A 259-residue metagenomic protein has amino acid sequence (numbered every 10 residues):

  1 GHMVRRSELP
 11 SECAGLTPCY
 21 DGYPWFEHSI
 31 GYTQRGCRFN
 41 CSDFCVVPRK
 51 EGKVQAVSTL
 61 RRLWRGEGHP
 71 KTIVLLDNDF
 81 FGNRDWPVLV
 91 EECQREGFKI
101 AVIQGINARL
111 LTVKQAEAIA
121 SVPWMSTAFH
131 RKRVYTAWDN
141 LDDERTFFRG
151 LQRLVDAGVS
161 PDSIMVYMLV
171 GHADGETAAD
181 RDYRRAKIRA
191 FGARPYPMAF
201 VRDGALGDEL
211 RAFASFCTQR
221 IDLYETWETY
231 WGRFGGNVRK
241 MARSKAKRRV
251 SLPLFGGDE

Functional and structural regions predicted by a protein language model:
G1-M3, V46-G150, P161-G171, R194-M198: Core AdoMet radical
G1-S29: Glycine-rich beta-alpha loop elements in corrinoid/cobalamin-binding modules across cobalamin-dependent enzymes
V4-E8, F39-S42, G52-K53, G82-R84 (+2 more regions): Short catalytic/ligand-binding loop motif for oxyanion handling, primarily in non-cytosolic enzymes, centered on
L9, V88-C93, Q115-S121, D180-K187 (+1 more regions): Short, aromatic/basic amphipathic alpha-helical patches
I30-Y32, Y135: Short aromatic/hydrophobic contact patches that present stacked aromatics for nucleic-acid/ligand binding
Y32-P48: Local cysteine-cluster metal-coordination motifs and their immediate loop/turn environment, predominantly Fe-S cluster
G158-V159, L169-E259: Auxiliary Fe-S-binding modules of radical SAM enzymes
